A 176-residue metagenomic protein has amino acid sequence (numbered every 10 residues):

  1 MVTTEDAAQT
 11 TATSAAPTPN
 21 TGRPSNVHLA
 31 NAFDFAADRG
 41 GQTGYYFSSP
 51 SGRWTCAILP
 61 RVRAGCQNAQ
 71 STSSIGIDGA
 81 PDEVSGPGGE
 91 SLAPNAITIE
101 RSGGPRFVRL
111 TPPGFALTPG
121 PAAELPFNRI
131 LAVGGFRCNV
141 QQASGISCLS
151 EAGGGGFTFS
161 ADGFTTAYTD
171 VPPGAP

Functional and structural regions predicted by a protein language model:
M1-T21: Extracellular mucin-like PTS domains
Q9, Q42, Q67-Q70, Q141-Q142: Residue-identity detector for glutamine
A15-A37, R63-L125, G155, A161-P176: A low-complexity, Ser/Thr/Gly/Pro-enriched, surface-exposed linker/loop concept that marks segments flanking
G41-S51, N128-V133: Extracellular glycan-recognition/adhesion modules and their associated mucin-like linkers
S51-A64, V133-G153: Extracellular/lumenal glycan-associated surfaces
